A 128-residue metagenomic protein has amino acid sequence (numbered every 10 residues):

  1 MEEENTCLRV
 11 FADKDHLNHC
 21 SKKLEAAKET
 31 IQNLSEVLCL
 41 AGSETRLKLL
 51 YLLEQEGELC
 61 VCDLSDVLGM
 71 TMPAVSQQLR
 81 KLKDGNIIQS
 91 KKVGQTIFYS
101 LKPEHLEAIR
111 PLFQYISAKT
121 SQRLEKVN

Functional and structural regions predicted by a protein language model:
M1-N33, Q55, K102-N128: Amphipathic alpha-helical dimerization/coiled-coil segments that flank or bridge DNA-binding/regulatory modules
K28-T71, I97-E104: N-terminal helix-turn-helix DNA-binding core of bacterial DNA-binding proteins
S43, L47, K81, S90: Functionally critical, cavity-lining and gating residues within the transmembrane helices of 12-TM secondary
Y51, I87, P111-L112: Hydrophobic alpha-helical membrane-insertion segments
L68-G69, G85, Q89, V127-N128: Extended alpha-helical regions
A74: Residues in the helix-turn-helix
Q78: Residues within the DNA-recognition helix of helix-turn-helix
K83-V93, S100: Beta-hairpin "wing" of winged helix-turn-helix
